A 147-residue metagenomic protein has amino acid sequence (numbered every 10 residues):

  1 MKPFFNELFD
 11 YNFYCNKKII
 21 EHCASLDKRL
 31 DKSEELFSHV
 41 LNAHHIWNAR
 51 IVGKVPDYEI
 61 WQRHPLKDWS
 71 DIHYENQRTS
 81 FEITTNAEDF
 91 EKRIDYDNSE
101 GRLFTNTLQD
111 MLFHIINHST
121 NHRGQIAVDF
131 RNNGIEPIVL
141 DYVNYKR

Functional and structural regions predicted by a protein language model:
E7-K18, D71-E75, T79: A non-catalytic, amphipathic alpha-helix used as a structural packing/dimerization or gating element in enzyme scaffolds
F9-W61, R102-R147: Short, contiguous alpha-helical
P56-I94: Helix-adjacent hinge/juxtasegments
I94-Y96, Y142: Short clusters of hydrophobic/aromatic residues that line enzyme substrate/ligand-binding pockets
N98-E100: Short acidic, glycine-rich loop/turn motifs
